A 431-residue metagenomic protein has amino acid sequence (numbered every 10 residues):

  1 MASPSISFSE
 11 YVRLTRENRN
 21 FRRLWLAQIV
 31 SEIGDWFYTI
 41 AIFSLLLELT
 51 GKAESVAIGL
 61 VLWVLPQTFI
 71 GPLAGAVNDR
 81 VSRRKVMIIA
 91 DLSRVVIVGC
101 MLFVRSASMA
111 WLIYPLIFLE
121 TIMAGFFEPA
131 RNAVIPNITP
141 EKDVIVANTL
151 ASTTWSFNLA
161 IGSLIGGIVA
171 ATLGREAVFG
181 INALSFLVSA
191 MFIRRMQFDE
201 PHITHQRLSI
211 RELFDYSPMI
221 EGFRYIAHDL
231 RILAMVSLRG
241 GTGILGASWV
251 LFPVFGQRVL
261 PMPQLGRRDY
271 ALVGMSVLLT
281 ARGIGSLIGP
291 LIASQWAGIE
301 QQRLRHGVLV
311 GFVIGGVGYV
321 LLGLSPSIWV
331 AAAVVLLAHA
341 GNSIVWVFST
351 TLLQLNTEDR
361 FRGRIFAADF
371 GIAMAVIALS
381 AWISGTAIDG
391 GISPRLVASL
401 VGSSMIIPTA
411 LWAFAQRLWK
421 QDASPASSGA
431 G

Functional and structural regions predicted by a protein language model:
A2-R22, D199-S237, G431: Juxtamembrane intracellular "pre-TM" segments in multi-pass secondary transporters
N20, W36, V56, M109 (+5 more regions): Residue-level signature of transmembrane alpha-helical entry/exit and packing/kink sites in multi-pass membrane
R22-I40, L60-N78, S82-I97, L112-A171 (+9 more regions): Substrate-agnostic recognition of the 12-TM MFS/MFS-like secondary transporter fold
F37-L62, I145-A147, P263-S276, G363: Interfacial/gating helices of multi-pass transporter permease domains
I40-T50, M101-A107, I161-I181, V254-R267 (+1 more regions): Transmembrane alpha-helix termini and helix-breaking/packing motifs in multi-pass membrane transporters
F43, V98-R105, G166, A170 (+7 more regions): Structural signal for membrane-spanning alpha-helices in multi-pass inner-membrane proteins, emphasizing helix cores
G59, F69-L73, R80, V86 (+4 more regions): C-terminal transmembrane bundle of multi-pass solute transporters/carriers
A133, N137, R175, F179-I210 (+2 more regions): Helix-loop junctions on the cytosolic side of multi-pass membrane transporters, especially the intracellular loop
